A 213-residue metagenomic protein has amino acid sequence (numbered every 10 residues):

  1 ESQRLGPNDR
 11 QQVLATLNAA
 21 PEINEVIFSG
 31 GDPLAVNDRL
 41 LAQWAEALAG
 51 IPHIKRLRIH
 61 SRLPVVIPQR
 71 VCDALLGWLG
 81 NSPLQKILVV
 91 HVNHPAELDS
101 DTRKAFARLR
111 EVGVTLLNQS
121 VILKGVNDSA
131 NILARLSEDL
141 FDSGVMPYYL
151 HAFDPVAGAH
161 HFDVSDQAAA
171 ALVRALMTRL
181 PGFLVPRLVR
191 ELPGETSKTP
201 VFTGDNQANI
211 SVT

Functional and structural regions predicted by a protein language model:
E1-N8, I59: Canonical Radical SAM [4Fe-4S] cluster-binding loop centered on the CxxxCxxC motif and its immediate flanking residues
Q11-E25, L34-L180: Conserved AdoMet/S-adenosylmethionine-binding subsite of the radical SAM
I27-S29: Short glycine-rich or small-residue beta-strand-to-loop segments that form or flank ligand, phosphate, metal/Fe-S
A171-T213: C-terminal accessory regions of radical SAM enzymes
